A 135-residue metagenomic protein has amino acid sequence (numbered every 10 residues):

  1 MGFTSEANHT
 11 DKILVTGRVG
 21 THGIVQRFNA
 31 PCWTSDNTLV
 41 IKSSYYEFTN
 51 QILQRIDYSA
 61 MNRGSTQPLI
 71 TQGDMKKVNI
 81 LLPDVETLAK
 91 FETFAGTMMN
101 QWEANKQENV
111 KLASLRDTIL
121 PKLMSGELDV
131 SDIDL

Functional and structural regions predicted by a protein language model:
M1-P83, D134: DNA target-recognition domains and sequence-specific DNA-contacting regions of bacterial/archaeal
F48, R55, S59, R63 (+2 more regions): Amphipathic alpha-helical coiled-coil/heptad-repeat segments
